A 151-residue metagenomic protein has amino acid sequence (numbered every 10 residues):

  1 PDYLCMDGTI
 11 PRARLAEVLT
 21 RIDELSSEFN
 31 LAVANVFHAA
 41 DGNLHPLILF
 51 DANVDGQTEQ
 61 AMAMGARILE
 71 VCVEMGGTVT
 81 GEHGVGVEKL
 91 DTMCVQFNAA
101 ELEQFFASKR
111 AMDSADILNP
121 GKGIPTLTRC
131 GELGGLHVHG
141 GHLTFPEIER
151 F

Functional and structural regions predicted by a protein language model:
P1-F151: Conserved glycine-rich FAD pyrophosphate-binding loop
